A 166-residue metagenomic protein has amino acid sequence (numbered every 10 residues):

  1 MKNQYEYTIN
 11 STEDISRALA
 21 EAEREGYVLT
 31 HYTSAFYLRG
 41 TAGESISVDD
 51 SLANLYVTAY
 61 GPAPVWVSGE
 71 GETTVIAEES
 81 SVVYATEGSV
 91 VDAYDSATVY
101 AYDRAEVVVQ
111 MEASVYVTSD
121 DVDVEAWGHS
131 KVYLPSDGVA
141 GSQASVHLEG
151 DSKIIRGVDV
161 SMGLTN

Functional and structural regions predicted by a protein language model:
E6-N166: Extended beta-solenoid/beta-helix repeat architectures
